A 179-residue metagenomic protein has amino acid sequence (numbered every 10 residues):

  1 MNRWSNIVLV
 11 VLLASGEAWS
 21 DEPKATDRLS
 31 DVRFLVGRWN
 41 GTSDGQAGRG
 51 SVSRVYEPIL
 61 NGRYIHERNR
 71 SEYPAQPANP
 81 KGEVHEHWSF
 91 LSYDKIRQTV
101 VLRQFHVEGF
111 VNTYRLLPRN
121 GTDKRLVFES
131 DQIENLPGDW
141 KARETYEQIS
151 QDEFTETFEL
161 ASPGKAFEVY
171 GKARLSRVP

Functional and structural regions predicted by a protein language model:
M1-I7: Bacterial N-terminal signal peptides that target proteins for export
I7-V8, A18: Cleavable N-terminal signal peptides
V11: Active-site bordering "gate/hinge" segments that shape substrate access to catalytic or cofactor-binding pockets
W19-P179: Hydrophobic small-molecule pocket/channel-lining residues, especially in calycin-type beta-barrels
